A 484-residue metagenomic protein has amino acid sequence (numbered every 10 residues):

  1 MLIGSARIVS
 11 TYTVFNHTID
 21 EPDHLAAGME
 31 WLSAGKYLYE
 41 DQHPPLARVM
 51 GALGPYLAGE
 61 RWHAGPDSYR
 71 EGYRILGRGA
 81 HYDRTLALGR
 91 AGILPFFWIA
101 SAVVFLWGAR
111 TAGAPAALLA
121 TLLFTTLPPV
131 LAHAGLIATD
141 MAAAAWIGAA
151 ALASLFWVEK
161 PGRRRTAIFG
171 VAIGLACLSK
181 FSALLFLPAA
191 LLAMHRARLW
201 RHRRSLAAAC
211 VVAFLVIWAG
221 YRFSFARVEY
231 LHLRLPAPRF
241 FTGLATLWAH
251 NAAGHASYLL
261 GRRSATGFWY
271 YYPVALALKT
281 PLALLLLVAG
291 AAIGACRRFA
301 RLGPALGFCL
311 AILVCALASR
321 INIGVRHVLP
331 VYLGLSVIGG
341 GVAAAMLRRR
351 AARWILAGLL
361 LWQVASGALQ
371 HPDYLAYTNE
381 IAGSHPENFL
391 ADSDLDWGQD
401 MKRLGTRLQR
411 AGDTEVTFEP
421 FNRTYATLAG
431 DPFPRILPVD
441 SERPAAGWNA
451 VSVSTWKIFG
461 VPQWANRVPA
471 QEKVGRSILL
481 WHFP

Functional and structural regions predicted by a protein language model:
M1, P188, L206-L215, I293-L310 (+1 more regions): Signature aromatic-anchored transmembrane alpha helix within multi-pass, membrane-resident enzymes that catalyze glycan
I19, G135-A142: Short acidic/glycine- and proline-prone juxtamembrane loop motifs at membrane-interface regions of multi-pass membrane
Y37-L94, V228-A265: Interfacial juxtamembrane loops and adjacent helix segments that form the catalytic/substrate-binding surfaces
A91-T111, A149, A153: Transmembrane-helix motifs of polytopic, lipid-linked glycan transferases
V104, A275, T280-A300: Hydrophobic, aromatic-rich transmembrane alpha-helices and their immediate juxtamembrane boundary segments
A120-T125, L152, I173, C177: Short helix- or helix-capping micro-motifs that position conserved polar/aromatic residues at function-defining sites
A150-T166: Membrane-interface transmembrane helices that cradle and orient dolichyl/undecaprenyl
A368, N379-P484: C-terminal luminal/periplasmic domains and tails of membrane-associated envelope-modifying transferases
